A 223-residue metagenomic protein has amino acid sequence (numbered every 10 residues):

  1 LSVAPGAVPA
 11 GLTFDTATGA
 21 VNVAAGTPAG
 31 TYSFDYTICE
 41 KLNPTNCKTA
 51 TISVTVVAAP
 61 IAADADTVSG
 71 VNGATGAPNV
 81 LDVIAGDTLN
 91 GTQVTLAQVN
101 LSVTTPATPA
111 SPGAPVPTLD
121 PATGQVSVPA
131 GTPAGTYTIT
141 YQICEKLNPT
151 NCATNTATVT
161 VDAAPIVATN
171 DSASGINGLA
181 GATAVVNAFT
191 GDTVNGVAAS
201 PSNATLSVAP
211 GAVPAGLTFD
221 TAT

Functional and structural regions predicted by a protein language model:
L1-A20, A24, A77-S127, A182-T223: Surface-exposed or secretory-pathway low-complexity segments enriched in glycine-proline and Ser/Thr/acidic residues
A24-A29, P129-A134: Short, surface-exposed loop/turn segments at beta-strand-coil junctions that are enriched for proline with nearby
T31, T37, K41-T92, L119 (+2 more regions): Extracellular interdomain linkers/hinges and stalk-like, low-complexity segments in secreted or single-pass
V128-P129, N155: Generic detector of bulky aromatic hydrophobic side chains
